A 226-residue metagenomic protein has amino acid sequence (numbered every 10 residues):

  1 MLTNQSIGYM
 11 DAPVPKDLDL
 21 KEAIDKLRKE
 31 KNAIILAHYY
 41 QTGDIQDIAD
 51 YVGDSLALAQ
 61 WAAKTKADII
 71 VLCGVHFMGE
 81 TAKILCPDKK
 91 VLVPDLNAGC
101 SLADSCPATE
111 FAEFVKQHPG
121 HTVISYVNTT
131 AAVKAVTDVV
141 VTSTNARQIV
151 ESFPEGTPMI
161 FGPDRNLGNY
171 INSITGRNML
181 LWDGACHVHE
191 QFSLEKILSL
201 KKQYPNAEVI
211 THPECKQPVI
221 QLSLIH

Functional and structural regions predicted by a protein language model:
M1-A12, Y39-G43: Generic N-terminal amphipathic, Lys/Arg-enriched alpha-helix
P13-K29: N-terminal basic/disordered segments at the start of proteins
N32-Q41, I45-D47: N-terminal glycine-rich anion-binding loops that anchor highly charged ligand groups
I35-A37, Y51-D54, V71-G74, L92-D95 (+6 more regions): General beta-strand structural signal in soluble alpha/beta enzymes
V52-S101: Active-site cofactor/substrate anionic-group-binding motifs, chiefly glycine- and Lys/Arg-rich phosphate-binding loops
K83, D88-V115, T122-S125, A131-K134 (+1 more regions): Active-site beta->alpha loop and helix N-cap motifs at the rims of alpha/beta catalytic domains
D104-E113, A132, D138-P154, F161-L167 (+2 more regions): Active-site glycine-rich loop that binds ribose-phosphate moieties when present
I225-H226: Conserved small/polar residues in nucleotide/adenosyl-binding loops
